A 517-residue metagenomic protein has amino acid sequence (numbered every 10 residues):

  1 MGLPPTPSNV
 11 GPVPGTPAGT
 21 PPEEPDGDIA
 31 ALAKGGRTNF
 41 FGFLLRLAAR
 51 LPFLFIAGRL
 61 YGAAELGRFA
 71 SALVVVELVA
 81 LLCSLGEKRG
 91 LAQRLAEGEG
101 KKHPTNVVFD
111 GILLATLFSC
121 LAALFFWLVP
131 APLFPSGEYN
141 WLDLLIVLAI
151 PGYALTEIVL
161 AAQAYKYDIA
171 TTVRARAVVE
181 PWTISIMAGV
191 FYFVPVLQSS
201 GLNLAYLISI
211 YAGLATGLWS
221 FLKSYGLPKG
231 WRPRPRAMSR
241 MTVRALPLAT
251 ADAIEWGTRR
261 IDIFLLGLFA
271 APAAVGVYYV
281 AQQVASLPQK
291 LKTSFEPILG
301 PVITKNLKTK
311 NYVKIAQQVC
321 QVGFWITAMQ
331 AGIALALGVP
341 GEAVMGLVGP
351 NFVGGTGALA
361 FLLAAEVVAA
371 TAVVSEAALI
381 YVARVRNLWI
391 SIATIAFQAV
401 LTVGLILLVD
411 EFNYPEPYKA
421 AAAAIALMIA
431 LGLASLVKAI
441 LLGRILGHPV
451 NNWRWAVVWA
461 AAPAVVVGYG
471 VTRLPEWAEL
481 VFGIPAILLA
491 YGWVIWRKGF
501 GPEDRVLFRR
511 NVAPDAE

Functional and structural regions predicted by a protein language model:
G2-D26, R454, V467-E517: Membrane-proximal transmembrane or re-entrant/amphipathic helices at the cytosolic face
L3-P17, D28-K88, A123, A149 (+3 more regions): Signature of the first transmembrane helix
P4, S8, V13, L113-I254 (+3 more regions): Hydrophobic transmembrane helix module of multi-pass membrane transport proteins
G11-L32, P195-A205, T216-R259, I298 (+4 more regions): Interhelical loop/hinge segments that connect adjacent transmembrane helices in multipass membrane
K34-L51, A205-Y225, R234-K305, W325 (+1 more regions): Transmembrane helical elements of multi-pass membrane transporters/channels
G58-L66, D143-L144, K166-T171, W182-A215 (+5 more regions): Membrane-interface helix-loop junctions in multi-pass transport and translocation proteins
S84-E99, A164-Y165, A281-G323, E376-Y381: Helix-loop junctions and terminal segments of transmembrane helices in multi-pass membrane transport/translocation
G152-R176, A360-T394, L441-L446: Membrane-interface junctions at transmembrane-helix termini in multi-pass inner-membrane proteins
